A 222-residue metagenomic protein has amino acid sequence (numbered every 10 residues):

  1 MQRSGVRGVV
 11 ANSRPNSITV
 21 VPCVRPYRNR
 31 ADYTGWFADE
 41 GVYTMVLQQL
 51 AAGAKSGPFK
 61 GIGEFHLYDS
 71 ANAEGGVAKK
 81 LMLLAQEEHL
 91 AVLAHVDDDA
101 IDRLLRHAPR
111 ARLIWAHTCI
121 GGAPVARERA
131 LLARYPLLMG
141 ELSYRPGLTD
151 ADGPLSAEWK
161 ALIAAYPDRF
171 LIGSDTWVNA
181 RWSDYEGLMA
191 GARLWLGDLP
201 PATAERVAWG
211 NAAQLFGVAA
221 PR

Functional and structural regions predicted by a protein language model:
M1-G8, N12, D168-R169, S183-R222: Mid-to-C-terminal alpha-helical segments outside catalytic/metal-binding sites
R3, S56-F59, H107, L132 (+2 more regions): Alpha-helix termination/capping residues and helix-transition junctions
N12-L93, M139, Y144-G147: Active-site gating/metal-coordination segments in enzymes
P15, V96-D99, V207: Short beta->alpha linker loops
V24, R28, A71-I172, A219: Catalytic pocket-lining loop regions of alpha/beta-barrel enzymes, especially the amidohydrolase/enolase/GH5 lineages
R30-A31, Y135-M139, G187-A192: Active-site gating loops and adjacent loop-to-helix segments of metal-dependent hydrolytic enzymes
Q49, K80, R127, A157-A161 (+2 more regions): Alpha-helical elements of Rossmann-like donor-binding domains used by nucleotide-donor carbohydrate transfer enzymes
I62, A85, H117, G140 (+3 more regions): Conserved, mostly hydrophobic/aromatic
